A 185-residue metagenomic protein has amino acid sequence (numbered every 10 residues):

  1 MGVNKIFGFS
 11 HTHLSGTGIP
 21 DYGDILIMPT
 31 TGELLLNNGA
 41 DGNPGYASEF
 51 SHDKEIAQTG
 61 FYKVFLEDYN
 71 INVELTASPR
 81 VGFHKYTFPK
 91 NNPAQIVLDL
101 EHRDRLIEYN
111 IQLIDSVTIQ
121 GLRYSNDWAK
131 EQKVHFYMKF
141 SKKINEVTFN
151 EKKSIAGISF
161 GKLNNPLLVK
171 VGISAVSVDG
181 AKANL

Functional and structural regions predicted by a protein language model:
M1-L185: Accessory carbohydrate-recognition regions in carbohydrate-active enzymes
